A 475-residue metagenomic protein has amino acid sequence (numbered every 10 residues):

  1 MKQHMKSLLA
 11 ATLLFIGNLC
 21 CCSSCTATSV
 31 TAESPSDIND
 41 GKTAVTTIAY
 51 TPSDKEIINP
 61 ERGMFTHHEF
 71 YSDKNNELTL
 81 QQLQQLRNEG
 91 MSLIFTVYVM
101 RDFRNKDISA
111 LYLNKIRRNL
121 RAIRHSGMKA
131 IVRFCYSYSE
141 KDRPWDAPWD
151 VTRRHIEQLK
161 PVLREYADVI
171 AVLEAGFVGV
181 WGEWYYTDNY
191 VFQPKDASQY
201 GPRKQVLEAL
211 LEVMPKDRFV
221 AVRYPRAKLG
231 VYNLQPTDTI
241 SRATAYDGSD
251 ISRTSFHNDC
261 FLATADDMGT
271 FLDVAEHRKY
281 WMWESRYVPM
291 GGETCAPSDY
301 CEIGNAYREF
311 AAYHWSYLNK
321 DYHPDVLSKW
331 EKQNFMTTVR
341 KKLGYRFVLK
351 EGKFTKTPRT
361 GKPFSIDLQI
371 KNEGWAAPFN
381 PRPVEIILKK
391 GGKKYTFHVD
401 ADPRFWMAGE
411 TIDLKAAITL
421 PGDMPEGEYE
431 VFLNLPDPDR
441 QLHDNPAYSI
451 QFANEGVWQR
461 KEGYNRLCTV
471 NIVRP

Functional and structural regions predicted by a protein language model:
M1-P35: Bacterial Sec-dependent N-terminal signal peptides
P35-S92, V97: Boundary/entry segment of secreted carbohydrate-active catalytic domains
T79-S137, W149-T152: Aromatic-lined substrate-binding rim segments of carbohydrate-active enzymes
Y112-H125, D146-E174, Q199-V213: An active-site-proximal structural segment forming one wall of the substrate-binding cleft that immediately precedes
I131-K141, L159-D196: Active-site groove signature of glycoside hydrolases
V172-G176, E183, T187-H323: Catalytic-core regions of glycoside hydrolase
E302-F354: Catalytic cores of secreted or luminal carbohydrate-active enzymes
V339-P475: Extracellular/luminal regions of secreted and cell-surface proteins that mediate adhesion/ECM remodeling
